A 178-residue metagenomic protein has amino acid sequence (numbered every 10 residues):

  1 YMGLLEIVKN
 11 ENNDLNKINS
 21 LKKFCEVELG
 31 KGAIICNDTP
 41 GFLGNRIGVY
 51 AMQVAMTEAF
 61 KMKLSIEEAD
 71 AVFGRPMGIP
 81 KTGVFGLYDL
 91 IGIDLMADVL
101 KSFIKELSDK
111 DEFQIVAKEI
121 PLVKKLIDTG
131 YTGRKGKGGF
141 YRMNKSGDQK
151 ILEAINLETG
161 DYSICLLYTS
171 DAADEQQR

Functional and structural regions predicted by a protein language model:
Y1-R46, K81, C165: Rossmann-fold dinucleotide-binding core
G3-L4, A51-A55, V99-S102, L122 (+1 more regions): A general alpha-helix detector
K9-N13, A59-M62, K110-D111: Short, polar/flexible loop-turn hinges at active-site or ligand-entry regions and domain interfaces
N16-K17, S65-E68, R134-K135: A short alpha-helix-loop-beta-strand transition element characteristic of N-terminal alpha/beta dinucleotide-binding
R46, A51-A71: Rossmann-like dinucleotide-binding core of oxidoreductases
A71, R75-K150: Interdomain hinge/lid region at the active-site interface of Rossmann-like NAD(P)-dependent oxidoreductases
S146-S170: Glycine-rich phosphate/pyrophosphate-binding loop and adjacent beta-alpha nucleotide/cofactor-binding cores
Y168-R178: Single conserved hydrophobic/aromatic residue that forms the stacking wall/gate of nucleotide- or nucleobase-binding
